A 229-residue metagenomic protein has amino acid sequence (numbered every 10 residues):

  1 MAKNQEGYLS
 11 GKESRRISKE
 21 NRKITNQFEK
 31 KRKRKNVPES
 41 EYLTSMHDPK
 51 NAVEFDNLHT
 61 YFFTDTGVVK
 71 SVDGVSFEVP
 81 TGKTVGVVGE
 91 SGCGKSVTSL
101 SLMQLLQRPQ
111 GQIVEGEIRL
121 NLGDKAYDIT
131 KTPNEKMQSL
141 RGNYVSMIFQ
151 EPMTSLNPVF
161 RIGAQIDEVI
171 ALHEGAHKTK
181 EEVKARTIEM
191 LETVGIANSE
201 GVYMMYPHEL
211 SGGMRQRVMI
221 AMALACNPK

Functional and structural regions predicted by a protein language model:
M1-K229: ABC transporter nucleotide-binding domains
